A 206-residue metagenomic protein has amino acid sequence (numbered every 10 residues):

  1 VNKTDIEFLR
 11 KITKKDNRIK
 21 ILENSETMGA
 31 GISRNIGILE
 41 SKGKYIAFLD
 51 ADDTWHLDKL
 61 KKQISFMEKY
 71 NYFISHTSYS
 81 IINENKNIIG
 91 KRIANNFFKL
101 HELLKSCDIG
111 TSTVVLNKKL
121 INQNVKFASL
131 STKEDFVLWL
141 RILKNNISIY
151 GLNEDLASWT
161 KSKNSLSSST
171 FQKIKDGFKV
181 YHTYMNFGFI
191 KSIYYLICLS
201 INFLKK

Functional and structural regions predicted by a protein language model:
V1-E23: Acidic donor-binding segment of Leloir-type glycosyltransferases
D5, A30, R34, K59: Conserved donor sugar-nucleotide recognition element shared by glycan-biosynthetic enzymes
N24-S41: Glycine-rich, basic loop-to-helix element that forms the pyrophosphate-binding segment of sugar-nucleotide handling
I46: Short aromatic/hydrophobic "clamp" motif used to bind/position activated sugar donors
D50-T54, S78: The conserved acidic donor/metal-binding loop of glycosyltransferases
D58-I89: Conserved donor NDP-sugar-binding/catalytic core segment of glycosyltransferases
F97-Q172, V180: Conserved nucleotide-sugar donor-binding catalytic segment
S158-K206: Hydrophobic helical membrane-anchoring modules
